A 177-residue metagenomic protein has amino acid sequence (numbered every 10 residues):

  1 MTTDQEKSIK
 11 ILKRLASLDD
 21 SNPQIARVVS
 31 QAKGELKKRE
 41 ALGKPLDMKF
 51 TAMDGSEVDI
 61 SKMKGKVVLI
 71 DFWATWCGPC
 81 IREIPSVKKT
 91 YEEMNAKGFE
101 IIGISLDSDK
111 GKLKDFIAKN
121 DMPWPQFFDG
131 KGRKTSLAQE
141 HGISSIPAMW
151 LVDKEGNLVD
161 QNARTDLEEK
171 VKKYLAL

Functional and structural regions predicted by a protein language model:
T2-T51, S61-K64, D115-A118, K173: N-proximal helix/coil linker or "cap" segments that precede and/or mark the start of modular domains
K49-T51, I102, K114-E155: Short, internal strand/loop/helix patches that form the active-site neighborhood or redox-interaction surface
F50-D54, M63, D109, R164-L167: Extracytoplasmic and endomembrane cell-envelope/extracellular-matrix remodeling and assembly machinery
K64, F72-K89: Conserved redox-active cysteine motifs that mediate thiol-disulfide chemistry, especially di-cysteine Cys-X(1-2)-Cys
K64-K66, A96, M122, I143: Active-site acidic short loop of glycosyltransferases
V67-V68, P147: Alpha/beta-hydrolase fold active-site loops
R133, S145-I146, K154-L177: Non-catalytic, surface beta->alpha helical segment in thiol-disulfide oxidoreductase systems
